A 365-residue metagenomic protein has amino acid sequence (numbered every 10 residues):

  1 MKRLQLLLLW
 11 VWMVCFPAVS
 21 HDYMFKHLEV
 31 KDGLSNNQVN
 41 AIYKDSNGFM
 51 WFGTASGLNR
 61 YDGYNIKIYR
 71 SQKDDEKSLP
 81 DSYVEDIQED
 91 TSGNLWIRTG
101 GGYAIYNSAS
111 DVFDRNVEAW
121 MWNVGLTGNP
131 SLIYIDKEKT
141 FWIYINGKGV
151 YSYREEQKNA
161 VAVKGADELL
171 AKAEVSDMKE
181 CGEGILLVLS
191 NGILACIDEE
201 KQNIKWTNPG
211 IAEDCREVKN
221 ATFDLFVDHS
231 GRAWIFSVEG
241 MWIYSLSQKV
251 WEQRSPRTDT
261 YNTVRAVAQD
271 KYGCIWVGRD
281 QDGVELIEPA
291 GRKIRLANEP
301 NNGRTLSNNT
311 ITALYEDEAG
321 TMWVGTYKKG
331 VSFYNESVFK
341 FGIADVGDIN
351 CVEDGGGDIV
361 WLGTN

Functional and structural regions predicted by a protein language model:
M1-N365: Carboxylate-rich, polar loop motifs that coordinate divalent cations or form catalytic acidic clusters
